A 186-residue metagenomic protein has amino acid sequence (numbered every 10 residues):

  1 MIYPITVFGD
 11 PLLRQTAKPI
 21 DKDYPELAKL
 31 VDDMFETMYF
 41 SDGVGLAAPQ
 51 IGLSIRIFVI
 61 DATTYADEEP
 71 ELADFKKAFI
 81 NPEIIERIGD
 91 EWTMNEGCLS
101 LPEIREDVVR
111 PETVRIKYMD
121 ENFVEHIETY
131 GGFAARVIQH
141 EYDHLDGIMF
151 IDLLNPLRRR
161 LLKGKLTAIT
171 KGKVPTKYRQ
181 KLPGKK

Functional and structural regions predicted by a protein language model:
M1-Q139, H144-K186: Active-site rim/adjacent substrate-binding subdomains
